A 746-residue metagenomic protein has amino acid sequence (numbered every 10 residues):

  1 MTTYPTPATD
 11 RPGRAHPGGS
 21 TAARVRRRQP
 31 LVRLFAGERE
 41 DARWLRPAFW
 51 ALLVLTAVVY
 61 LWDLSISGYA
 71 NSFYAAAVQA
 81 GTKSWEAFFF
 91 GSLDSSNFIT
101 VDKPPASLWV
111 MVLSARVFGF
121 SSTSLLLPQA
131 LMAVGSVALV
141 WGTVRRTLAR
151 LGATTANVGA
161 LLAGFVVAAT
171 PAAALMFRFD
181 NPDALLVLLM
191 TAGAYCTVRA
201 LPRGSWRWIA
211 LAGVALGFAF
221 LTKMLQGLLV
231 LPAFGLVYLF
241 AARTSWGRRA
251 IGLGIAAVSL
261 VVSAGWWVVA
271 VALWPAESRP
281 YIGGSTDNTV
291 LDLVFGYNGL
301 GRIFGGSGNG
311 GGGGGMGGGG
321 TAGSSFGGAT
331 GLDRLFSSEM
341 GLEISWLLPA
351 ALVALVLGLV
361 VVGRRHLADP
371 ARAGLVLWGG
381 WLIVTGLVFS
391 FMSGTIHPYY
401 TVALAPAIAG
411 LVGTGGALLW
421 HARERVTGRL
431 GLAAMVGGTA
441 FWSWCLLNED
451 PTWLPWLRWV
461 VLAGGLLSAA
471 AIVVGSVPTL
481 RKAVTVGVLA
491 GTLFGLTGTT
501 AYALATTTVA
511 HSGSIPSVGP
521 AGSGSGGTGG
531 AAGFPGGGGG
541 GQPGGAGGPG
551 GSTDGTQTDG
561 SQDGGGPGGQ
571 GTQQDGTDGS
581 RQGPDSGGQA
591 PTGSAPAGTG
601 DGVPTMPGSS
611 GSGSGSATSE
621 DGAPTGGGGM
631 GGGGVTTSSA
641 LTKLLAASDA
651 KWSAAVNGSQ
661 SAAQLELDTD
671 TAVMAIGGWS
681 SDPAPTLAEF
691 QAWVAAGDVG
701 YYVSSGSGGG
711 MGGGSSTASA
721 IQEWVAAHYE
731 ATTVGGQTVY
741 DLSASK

Functional and structural regions predicted by a protein language model:
M1-D292, G296-G306, G319-G431, G438-W442 (+5 more regions): Membrane-integral, polyisoprenol-dependent glycosyltransferases of the GT-C/oligosaccharyltransferase superfamily
T9-L31, A684, A692, G708-G713 (+1 more regions): C-terminal or late-domain output modules
F73, A77, P105, W109 (+12 more regions): Extracytoplasmic/secreted proteins, especially bacterial periplasmic and envelope-associated proteins
L201, S680-E689: Short, charged, surface-exposed secondary-structure boundary motifs
G341, V361, M392, I408 (+10 more regions): Hydrophobic alpha-helix feature that most strongly marks membrane-spanning transmembrane helices and their immediate
R423-G524: Transmembrane helical bundles and short interhelical boundary loops of multi-pass, membrane-embedded
T497-G555, D559-G571, D575-S680, D698-W724 (+1 more regions): Short periplasmic/luminal acceptor-recognition loop of GT-C membrane glycosyltransferases, typified by
E689-A696: Short, well-structured alpha-helical segments in soluble
